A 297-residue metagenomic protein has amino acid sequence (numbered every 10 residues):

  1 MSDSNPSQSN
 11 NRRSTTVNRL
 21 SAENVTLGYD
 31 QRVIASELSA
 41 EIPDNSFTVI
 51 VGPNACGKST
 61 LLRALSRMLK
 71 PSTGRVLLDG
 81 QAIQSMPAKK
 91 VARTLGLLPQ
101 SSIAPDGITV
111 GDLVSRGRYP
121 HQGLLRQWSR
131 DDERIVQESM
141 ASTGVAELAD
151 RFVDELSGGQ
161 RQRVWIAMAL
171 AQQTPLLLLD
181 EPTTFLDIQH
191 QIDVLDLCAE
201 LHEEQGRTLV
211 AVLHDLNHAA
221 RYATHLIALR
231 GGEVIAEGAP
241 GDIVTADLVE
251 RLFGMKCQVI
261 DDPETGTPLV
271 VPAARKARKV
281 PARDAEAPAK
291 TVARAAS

Functional and structural regions predicted by a protein language model:
L20, I34-E37: Conserved structural motif at the start of ABC-family nucleotide-binding domains
S66: Helix-to-loop junction immediately C-terminal to a conserved catalytic motif
G74-A82, V91: Conserved ABC transporter NBD signature motif
S115, R130-L148: Conserved ABC ATPase "signature" region
Q127, F152-L156, Q160: Conserved ABC ATPase signature
L177-E181: Catalytic Walker B motif of ABC-type/P-loop ATPase nucleotide-binding domains
L252-S297: ABC ATPase nucleotide-binding domains
